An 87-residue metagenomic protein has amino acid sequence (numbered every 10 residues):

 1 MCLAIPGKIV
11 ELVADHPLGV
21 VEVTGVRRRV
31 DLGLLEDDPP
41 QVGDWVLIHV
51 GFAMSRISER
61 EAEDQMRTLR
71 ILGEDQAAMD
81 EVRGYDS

Functional and structural regions predicted by a protein language model:
M1-P6: Short coil-to-beta-strand transition motifs
I9-V13: Conserved hydrophobic positions within beta-strands
H16-V20: Short aromatic-glycine-enriched beta-strand elements
R27-D37: Beta-strand/loop nucleic-acid-binding surfaces
G51-S87: C-terminal structural segments of small proteins and small subunits
